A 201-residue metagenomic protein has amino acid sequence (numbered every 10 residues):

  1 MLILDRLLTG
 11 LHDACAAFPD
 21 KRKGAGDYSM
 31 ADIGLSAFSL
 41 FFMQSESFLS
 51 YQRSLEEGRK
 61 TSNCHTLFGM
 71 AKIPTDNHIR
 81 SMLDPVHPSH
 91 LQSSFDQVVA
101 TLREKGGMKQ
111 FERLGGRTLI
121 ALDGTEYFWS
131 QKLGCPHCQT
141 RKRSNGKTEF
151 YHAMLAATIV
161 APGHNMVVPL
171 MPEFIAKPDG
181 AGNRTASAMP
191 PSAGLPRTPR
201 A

Functional and structural regions predicted by a protein language model:
I3-P74: Gly/serine-rich nucleotide phosphate-binding loop at the start of the catalytic core of nucleotide/ADP-ribose-handling
G10, A14-F18, S54, M82-P85 (+3 more regions): Residues that form generic nucleotide/phosphate-binding pockets
F48-S50, S62-P74, L91-F95, K109-Q110 (+1 more regions): Short, flexible active-site-proximal loops enriched in glycine and acidic residues
Y51-G58, S93-G106, T185-P191: Short, motif-level signal for alpha-helix interfacial/capping segments enriched in acidic residues and aromatics/proline
R80-H164: Active-site-proximal, Lys/Arg-enriched surface segment that forms a nucleic-acid-binding/basic interface patch
K142-A201: Electropositive, glycine- and tryptophan-enriched low-complexity nucleic-acid-binding patches
